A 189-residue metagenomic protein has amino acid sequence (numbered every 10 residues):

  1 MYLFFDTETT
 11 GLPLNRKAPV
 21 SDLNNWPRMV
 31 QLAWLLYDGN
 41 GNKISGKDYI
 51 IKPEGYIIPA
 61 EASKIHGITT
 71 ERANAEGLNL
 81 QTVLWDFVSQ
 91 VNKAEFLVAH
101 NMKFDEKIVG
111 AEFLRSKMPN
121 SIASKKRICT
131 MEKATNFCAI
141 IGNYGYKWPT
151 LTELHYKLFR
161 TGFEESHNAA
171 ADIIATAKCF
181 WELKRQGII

Functional and structural regions predicted by a protein language model:
M1-L3: Extreme N-terminal starter segment of soluble prokaryotic enzymes
T7-R16, V20: Short acidic, Gly/Ser-rich segments with clustered Asp/Glu that frequently serve as metal-coordination loops in enzyme
N15, N25-T70, V88-I189: Metal-dependent phosphoesterase core characteristic of DEDDh/y 3'-5' exonuclease domains
N74-K93: Catalytic-core regions of hydrolytic enzymes
